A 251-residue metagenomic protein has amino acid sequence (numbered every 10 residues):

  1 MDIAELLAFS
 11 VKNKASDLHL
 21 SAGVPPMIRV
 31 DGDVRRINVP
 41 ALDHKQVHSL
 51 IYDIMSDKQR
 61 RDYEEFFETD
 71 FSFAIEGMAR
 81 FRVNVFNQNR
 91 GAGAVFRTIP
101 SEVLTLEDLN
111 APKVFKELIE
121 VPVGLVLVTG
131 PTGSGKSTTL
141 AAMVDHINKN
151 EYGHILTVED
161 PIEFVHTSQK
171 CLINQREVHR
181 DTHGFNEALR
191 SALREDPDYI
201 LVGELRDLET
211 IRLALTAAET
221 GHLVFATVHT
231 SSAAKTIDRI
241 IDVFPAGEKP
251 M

Functional and structural regions predicted by a protein language model:
M1-M251: Short, flexible helix-loop junctions that flank or precede catalytic/ligand sites
